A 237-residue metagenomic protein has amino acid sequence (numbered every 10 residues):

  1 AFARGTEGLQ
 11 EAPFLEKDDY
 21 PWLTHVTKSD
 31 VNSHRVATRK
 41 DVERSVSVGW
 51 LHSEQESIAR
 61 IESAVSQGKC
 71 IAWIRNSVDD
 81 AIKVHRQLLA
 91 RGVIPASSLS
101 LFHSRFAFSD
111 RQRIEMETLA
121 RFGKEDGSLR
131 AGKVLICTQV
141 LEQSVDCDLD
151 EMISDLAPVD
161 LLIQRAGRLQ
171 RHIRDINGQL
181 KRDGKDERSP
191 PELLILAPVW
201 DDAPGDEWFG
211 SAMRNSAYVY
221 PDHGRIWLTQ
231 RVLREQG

Functional and structural regions predicted by a protein language model:
A1, K133, S154-D155: Alpha-helix N-cap/helix-initiation motif
A1, S77-A81, E142: Gly/Ser/Thr-rich loops at beta-strand to alpha-helix junctions that form or flank small-molecule/cofactor-binding
F2-E7: Short regulatory helix/loop adjacent to the ATP-binding pocket of P-loop NTPases
G8-V78: Conserved interdomain linker/interface between the two RecA-like ATPase lobes of SF2 helicase motors
V46, K133-V134, E151: Short, Asp-centered acidic motifs that coordinate Mg2+ and/or phosphate in catalytic or ligand-binding sites
A59-C70, I74, D79-A120, E125 (+2 more regions): C-terminal helicase lobe and adjacent C-terminal extensions/tails of nucleic-acid helicase motors
D126-E142: Conserved two-lobed SF2 helicase motor
D146: Flexible glycine/serine/alanine-rich "lid" or loop that lines and gates the nucleotide-sugar donor pocket in diverse
